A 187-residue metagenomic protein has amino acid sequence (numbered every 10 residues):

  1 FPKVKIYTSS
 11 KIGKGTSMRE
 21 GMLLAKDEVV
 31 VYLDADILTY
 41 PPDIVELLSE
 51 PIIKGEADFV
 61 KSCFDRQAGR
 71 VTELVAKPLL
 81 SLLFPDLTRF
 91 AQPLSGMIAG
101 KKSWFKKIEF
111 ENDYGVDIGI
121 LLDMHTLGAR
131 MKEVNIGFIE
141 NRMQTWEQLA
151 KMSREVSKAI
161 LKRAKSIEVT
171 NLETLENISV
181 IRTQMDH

Functional and structural regions predicted by a protein language model:
F1-R19, L23-L24: Conserved donor nucleotide-binding strand/loop of the catalytic core
V4, E28, D58: Conserved acidic residues
I6-Y7, F59, M131-E133: Conserved beta-strand scaffold positions in the cores of enzyme catalytic domains, especially in NTP/NDP-utilizing
T16-G21, P42-W104: Acceptor/aglycone-binding surface of glycosyltransferases and processive sugar-polymer synthases
D27-L38: Short beta-strand-to-loop acidic/aromatic patch adjacent to the donor-nucleotide binding site
I37-T39, D65-A68, E140-M143: Short histidine/acidic/glycine/proline-rich micro-motifs that form metal- and phosphate-coordinating active-site loops
K106-D113: Conserved nucleotide-sugar donor-binding catalytic segment
E111, I118-H187: Hydrophobic helical membrane-anchoring modules
